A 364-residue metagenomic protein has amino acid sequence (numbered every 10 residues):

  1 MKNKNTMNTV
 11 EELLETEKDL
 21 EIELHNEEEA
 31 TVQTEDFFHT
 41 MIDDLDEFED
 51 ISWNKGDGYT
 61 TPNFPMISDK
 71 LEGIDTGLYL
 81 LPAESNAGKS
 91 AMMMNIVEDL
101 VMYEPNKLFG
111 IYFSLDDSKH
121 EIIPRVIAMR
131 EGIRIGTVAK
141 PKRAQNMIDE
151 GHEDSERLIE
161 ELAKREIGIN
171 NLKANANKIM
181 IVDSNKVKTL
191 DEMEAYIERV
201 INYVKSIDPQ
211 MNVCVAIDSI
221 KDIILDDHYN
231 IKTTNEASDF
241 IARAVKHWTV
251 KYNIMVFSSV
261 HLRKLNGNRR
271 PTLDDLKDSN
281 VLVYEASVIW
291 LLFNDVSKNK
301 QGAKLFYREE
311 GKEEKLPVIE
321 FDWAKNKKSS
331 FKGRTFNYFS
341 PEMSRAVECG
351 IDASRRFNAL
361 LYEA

Functional and structural regions predicted by a protein language model:
M7-H25, V32-T40, V138, K188-N212 (+2 more regions): C-terminal regions of RecA-like/P-loop NTPase motor modules
I22-G136: The Walker A/P-loop phosphate-binding site
G58, F64-D69, Y103-P209: Cytosolic-facing regulatory segments adjacent to core modules
L80, I181-D183, C214-D218, F257: Structural motif
Y112, A216-I217, I254-H261: Structural recognition of the conserved hydrophobic beta-strand(s) that form the central parallel beta-sheet of P-loop
I169-I181, A244-V256, E285-S287: A structural motif corresponding to the C-terminal end of an alpha-helix and its immediate exit/capping segment
K186-V187, L225-D239, N268-D274: Flexible beta-alpha connector loops of hexameric P-loop NTPases
P209-D226: Conserved P-loop NTPase "ATPase switch" module shared by AAA+ and STAND
